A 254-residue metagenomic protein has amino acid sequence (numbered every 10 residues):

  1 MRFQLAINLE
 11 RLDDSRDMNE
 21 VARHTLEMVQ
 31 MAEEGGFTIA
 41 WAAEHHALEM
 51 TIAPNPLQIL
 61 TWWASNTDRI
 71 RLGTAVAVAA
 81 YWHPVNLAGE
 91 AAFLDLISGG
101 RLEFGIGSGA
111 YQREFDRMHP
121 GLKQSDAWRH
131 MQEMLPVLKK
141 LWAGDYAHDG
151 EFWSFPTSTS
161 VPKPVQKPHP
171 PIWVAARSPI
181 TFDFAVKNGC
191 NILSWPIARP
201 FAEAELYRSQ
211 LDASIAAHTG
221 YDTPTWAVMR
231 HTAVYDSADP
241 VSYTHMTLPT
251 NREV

Functional and structural regions predicted by a protein language model:
M1-L72, K167-P170: N-terminal beta1-alpha1-beta2 module of alpha/beta enzyme domains
M1-M18, A80-H148, I192-S194, A198-A202: Flexible, glycine-rich active-site loops centered on histidine and acidic residues that chelate a metal or position
F3-I7, A40-A42, L72-T74, L102-I106 (+3 more regions): Hydrophobic faces of well-ordered beta-strands that scaffold small-molecule active sites in alpha/beta enzyme cores
T25-V29, L57-T61, A88-A92, Q132-K139 (+2 more regions): Generic structural signal for well-ordered alpha-helices, preferentially at hydrophobic/aromatic core positions
L60-D68, D95-R101, V186-K187, H218-Y221: Acidic (Asp/Glu)-rich catalytic clusters
W63, L94, L138, I172 (+2 more regions): Conserved, mostly hydrophobic/aromatic
R230-D239: Short, conserved secondary-structure transition motifs
T244-T250: Conserved small/polar residues in nucleotide/adenosyl-binding loops
